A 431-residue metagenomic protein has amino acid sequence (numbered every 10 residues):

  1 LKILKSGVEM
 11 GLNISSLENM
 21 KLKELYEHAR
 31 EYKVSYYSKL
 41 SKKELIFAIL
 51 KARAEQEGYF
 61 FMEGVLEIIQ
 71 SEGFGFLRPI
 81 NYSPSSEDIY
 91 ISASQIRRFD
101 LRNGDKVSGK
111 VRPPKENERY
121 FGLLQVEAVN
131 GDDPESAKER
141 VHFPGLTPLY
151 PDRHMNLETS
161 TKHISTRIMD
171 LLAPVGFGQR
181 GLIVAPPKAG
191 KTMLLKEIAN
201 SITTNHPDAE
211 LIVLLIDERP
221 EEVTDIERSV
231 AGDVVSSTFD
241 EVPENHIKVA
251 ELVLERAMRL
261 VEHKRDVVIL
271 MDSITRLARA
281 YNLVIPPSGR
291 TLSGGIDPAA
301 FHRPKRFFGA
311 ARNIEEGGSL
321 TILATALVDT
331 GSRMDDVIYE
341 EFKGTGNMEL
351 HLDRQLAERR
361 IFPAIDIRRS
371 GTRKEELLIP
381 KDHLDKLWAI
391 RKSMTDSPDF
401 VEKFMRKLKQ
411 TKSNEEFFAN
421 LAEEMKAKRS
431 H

Functional and structural regions predicted by a protein language model:
L1-E57: Basic helix-extension-helix modules of the SAP/HeH family
S38, K43-A137: N-terminal "pre-motor" subdomain/linker immediately upstream of P-loop NTPase catalytic cores
I49-K51, I68-Q70, P79-N81, A93 (+14 more regions): Flexible glycine-/small-residue-rich
Y59-M62, I164-I168, V253-M258, F307: Phosphate-interacting basic helix/loop segments used at nucleotide- and nucleic-acid interfaces
M62, Y120-Q125, H142, P151 (+4 more regions): A generic structural signal for well-ordered coil/turn residues at beta-strand boundaries that shape enzyme active-site
S94-I96, D170, N245: A structural connector/turn signal
L101, P114-I183: P-loop NTP-binding catalytic core
G181, A189-T192, E197-H431: P-loop NTPase catalytic core
